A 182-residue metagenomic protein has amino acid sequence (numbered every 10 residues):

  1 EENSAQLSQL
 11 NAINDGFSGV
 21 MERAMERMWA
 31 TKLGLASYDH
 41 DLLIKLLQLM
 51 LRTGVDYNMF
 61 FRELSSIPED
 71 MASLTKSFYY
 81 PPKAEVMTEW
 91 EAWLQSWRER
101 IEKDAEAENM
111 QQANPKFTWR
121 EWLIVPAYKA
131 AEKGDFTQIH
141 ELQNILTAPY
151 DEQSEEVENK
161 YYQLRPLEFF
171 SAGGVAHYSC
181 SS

Functional and structural regions predicted by a protein language model:
E1-S182: Regulatory N- and C-terminal appendages and interdomain linkers associated with kinase/kinase-like NTP transferase
